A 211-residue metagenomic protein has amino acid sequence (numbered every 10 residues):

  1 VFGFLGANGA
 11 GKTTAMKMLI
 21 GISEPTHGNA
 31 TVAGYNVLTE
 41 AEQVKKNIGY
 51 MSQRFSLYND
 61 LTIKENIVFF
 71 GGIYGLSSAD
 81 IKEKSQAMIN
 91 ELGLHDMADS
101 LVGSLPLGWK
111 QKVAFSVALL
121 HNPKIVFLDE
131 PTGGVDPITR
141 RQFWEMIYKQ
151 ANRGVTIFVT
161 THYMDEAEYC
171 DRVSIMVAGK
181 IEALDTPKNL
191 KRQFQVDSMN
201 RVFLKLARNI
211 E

Functional and structural regions predicted by a protein language model:
V68, G72, A79-M97: Conserved ABC ATPase "signature" region
F115, F143: Hydrophobic anchor residue at the start of the ABC signature
N122: Conserved catalytic motifs of ABC-family nucleotide-binding domains
V126-E130: Catalytic Walker B motif of ABC-type/P-loop ATPase nucleotide-binding domains
L184-D185: ABC ATPase "signature
